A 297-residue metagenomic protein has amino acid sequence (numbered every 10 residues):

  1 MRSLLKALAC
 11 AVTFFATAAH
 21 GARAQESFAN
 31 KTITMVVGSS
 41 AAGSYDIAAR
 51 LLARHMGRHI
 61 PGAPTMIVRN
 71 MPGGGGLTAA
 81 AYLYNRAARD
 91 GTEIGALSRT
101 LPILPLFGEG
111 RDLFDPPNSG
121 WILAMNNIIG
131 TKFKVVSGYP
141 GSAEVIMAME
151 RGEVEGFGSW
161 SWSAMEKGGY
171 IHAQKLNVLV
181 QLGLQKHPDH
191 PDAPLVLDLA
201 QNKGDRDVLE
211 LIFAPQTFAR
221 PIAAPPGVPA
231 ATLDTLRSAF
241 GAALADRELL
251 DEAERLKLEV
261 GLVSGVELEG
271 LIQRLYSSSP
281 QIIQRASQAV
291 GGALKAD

Functional and structural regions predicted by a protein language model:
M1-S3: N-terminal secretory signal peptides that target proteins for export/translocation
K6-A18: Bacterial N-terminal signal peptides
A9, E144, E248: Residue-level recognition of oxygen-bearing side chains
A18-A24: Sec/Tat signal peptide C-region and signal peptidase I cleavage site
E26-A219, Q284-A296: Conserved hydrophobic/amphipathic secondary-structure segments that form or flank ligand- or partner-binding grooves
N30, Q174, V228-D297: An extracytoplasmic/periplasmic, membrane-proximal ligand-sensing/linker region
M35-S39, P225-P226, L233: Active-site oxyanion-binding pockets that recognize sulfate/phosphate
F213-A231: Small-residue transmembrane helix packing/gating motifs
